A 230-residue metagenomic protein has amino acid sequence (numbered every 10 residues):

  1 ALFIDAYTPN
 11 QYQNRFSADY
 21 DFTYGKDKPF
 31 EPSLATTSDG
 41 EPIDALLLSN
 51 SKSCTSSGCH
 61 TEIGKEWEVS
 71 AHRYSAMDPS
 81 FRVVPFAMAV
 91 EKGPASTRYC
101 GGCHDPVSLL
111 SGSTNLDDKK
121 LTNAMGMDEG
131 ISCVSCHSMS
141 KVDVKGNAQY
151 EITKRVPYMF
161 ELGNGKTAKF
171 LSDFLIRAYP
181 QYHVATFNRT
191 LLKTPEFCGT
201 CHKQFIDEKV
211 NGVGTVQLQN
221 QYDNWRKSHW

Functional and structural regions predicted by a protein language model:
A1-E129, K141-K193, T200, D207-W230: Sequence context of c-type cytochrome heme-c attachment sites
